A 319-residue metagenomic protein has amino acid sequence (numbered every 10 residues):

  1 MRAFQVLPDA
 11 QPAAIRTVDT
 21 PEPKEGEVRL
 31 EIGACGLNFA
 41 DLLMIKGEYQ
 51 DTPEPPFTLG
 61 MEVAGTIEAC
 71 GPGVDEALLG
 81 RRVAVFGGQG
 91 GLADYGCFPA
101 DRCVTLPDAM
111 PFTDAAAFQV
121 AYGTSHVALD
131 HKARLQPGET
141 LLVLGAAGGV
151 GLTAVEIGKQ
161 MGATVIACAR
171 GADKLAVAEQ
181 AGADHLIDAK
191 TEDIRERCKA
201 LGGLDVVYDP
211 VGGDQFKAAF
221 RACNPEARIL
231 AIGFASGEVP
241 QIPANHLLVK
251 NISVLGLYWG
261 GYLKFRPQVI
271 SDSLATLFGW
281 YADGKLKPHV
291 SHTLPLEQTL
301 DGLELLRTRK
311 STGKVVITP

Functional and structural regions predicted by a protein language model:
M1, P267-P319: C-terminal hydrophobic helical "lid"/dimerization subdomain of Rossmann-like NAD(P)H-dependent oxidoreductases
M1-L59, T318: Short N-terminal strand-loop motif that marks the start of NAD(P)H/FAD-dependent oxidoreductase cofactor-binding domains
A64-G88: A glycine-/small-residue-rich N-terminal strand-loop-strand element that serves as the cofactor-binding glycine loop
L78, A116-F118, Y122-T191: Mid-domain Rossmann-like dinucleotide-binding core that forms the NAD(H)/NADP(H) cofactor-binding site
A84, D205-Y208, L230: N-terminal Rossmann-like NAD(P) cofactor-binding module of classical short-chain dehydrogenase/reductase
G87-A100: A structural motif shared across PLP-dependent enzymes of the aminotransferase-like
D193-G202: Short amphipathic alpha-helix with an adjacent loop that forms part of the alpha/beta core around
D214-K285, T318-P319: Glycine-rich phosphate-binding loop and adjacent beta-alpha segment of Rossmann(oid) nucleotide-cofactor-binding
